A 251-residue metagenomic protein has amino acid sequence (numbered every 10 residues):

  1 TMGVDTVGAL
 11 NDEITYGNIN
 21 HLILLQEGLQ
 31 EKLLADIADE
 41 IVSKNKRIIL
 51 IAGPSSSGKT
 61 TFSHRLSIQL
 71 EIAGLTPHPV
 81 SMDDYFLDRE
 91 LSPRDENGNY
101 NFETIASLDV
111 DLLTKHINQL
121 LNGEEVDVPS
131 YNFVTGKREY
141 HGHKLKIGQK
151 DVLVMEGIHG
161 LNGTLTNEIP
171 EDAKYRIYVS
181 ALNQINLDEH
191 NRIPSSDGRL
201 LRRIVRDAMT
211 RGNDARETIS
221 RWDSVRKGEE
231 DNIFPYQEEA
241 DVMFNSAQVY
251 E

Functional and structural regions predicted by a protein language model:
T1-E40: Charged, amphipathic alpha-helical linker segments immediately N-terminal to NTP-binding catalytic cores
I19, T166-E251: Conserved NTP phosphate-binding and transfer environment spanning the P-loop NTPase/kinase superfamily
I49-I51: Hydrophobic anchor at the beta1->P-loop junction of P-loop NTPases
S56: Walker A (P-loop) phosphate-binding loop of P-loop NTPases
K59: Conserved lysine of the Walker
I68-H78: Post-Walker A helix-loop "phosphate-sensing" segment adjacent to the P-loop in P-loop NTPases
H78-V80, L87-G136, V152: Conserved nucleotide-sensing/catalytic segment adjacent to the nucleotide-binding pocket in NTP-handling enzymes
